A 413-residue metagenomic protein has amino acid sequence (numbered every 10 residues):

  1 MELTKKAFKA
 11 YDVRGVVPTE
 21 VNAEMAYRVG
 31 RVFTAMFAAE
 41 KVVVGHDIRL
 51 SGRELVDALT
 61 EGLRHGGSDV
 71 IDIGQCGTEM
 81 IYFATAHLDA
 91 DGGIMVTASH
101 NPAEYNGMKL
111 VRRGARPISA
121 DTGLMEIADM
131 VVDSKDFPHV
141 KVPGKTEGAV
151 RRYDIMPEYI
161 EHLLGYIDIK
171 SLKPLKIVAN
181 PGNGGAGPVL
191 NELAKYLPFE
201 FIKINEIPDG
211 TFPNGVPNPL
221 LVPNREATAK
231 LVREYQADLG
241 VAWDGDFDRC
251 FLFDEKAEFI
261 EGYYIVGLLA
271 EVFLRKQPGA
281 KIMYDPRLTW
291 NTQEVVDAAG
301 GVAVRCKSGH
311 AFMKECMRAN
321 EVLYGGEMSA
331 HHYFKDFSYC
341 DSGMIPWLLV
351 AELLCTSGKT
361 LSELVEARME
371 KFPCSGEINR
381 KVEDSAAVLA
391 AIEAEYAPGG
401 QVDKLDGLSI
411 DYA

Functional and structural regions predicted by a protein language model:
M1-E61, H65-G67, A149-L175: An N-terminal, well-structured beta->alpha segment
K41-D47, I71, K176-A179, A280-Y284 (+1 more regions): Short glycine-rich phosphate-binding loop at a beta-alpha junction
V42-N106, E192-F253: N-terminal small/polar loop signature for handling phosphorylated ligands or for N-terminal nucleophile
G45-I48, A179-P181, D254, D336: Short glycine-centered, acidic/aromatic-flanked micro-motifs in structured strand/loop junctions that mark active-site
N106-Y235: Gly/Ser/Thr-enriched, mixed-charge loops and adjacent short helices that form phosphate/oxyanion-binding elements
L124-I160, G165, E255-M328, H332-F334: Proline/glycine-rich low-complexity loops and linkers
P198, K203-N205, E258-Q277, H310 (+2 more regions): Gly/Ser/Thr-rich active-site loops/lids in small-molecule metabolic enzymes that frequently grip phosphoryl groups
Q277-A413: Phosphate-binding and adjacent anionic-ligand microenvironments
